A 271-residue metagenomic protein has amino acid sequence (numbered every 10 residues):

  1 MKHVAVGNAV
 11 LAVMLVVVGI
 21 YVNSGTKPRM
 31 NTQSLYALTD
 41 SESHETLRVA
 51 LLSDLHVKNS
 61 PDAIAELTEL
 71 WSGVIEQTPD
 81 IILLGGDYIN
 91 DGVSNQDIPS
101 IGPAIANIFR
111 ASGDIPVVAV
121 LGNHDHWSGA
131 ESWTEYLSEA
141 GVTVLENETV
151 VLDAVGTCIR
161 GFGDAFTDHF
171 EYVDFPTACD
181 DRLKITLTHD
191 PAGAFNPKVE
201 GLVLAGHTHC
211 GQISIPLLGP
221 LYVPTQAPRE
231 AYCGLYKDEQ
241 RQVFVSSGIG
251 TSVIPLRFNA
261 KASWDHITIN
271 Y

Functional and structural regions predicted by a protein language model:
M1-S43: N-terminal membrane-anchoring alpha-helices
L35, T149, I185-L187, C233-L235 (+1 more regions): Conserved hydrophobic/aromatic beta-strand scaffold that supports enzyme active sites
A37-A50, V142-T143, V150-G161, D180-I185 (+1 more regions): Beta-strand-turn-beta hairpins that frame and shape the catalytic cleft of phosphate-ester-processing enzymes
E45-T143: Membrane-embedded segments
L51-S53, I81-D87, P116-N123, L145-E148 (+3 more regions): Active-site neighborhood of phospho(di)ester-bond hydrolases with catalytic His/Asp-centered motifs
L55-V57, Y88-D91, N123-W127, V150 (+4 more regions): Solvent-exposed loop/turn segments at secondary-structure junctions within structured extracellular/periplasmic domains
E135, E139-V142, D153-F195, L256-F258: Binuclear metal-dependent hydrolase catalytic cores centered on His/Asp/Glu-rich metal-binding motifs
P191-Y271: Conserved beta-sheet core of the metallophosphoesterase superfamily
